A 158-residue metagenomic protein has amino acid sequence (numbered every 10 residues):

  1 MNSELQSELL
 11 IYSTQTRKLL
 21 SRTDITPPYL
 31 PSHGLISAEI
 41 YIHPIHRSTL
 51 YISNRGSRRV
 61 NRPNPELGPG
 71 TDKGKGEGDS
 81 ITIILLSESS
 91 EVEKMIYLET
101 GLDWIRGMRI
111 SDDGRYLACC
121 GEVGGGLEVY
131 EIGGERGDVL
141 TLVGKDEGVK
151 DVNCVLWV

Functional and structural regions predicted by a protein language model:
M1-V158: Feature marking well-ordered beta-strand scaffolds used for ligand recognition
